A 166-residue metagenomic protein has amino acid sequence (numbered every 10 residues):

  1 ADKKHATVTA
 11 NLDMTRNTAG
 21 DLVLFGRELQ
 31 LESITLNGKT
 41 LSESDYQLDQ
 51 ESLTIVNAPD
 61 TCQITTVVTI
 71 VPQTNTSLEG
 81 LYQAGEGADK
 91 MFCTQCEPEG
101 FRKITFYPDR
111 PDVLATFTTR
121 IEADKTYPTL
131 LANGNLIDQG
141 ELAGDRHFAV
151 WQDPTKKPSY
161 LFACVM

Functional and structural regions predicted by a protein language model:
A1-M166: Acidic/His-enriched low-complexity segments
